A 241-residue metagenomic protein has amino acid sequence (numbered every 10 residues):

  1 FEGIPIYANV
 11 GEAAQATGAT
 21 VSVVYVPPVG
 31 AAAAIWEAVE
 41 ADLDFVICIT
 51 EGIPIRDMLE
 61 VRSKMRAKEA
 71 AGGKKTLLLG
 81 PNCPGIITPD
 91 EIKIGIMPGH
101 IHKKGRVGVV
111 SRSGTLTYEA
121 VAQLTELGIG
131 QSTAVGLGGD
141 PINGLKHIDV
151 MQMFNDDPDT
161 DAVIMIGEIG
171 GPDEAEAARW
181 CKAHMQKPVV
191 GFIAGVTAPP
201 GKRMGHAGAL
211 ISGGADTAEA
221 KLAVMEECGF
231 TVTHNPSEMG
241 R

Functional and structural regions predicted by a protein language model:
F1-R241: Catalytic-core regions of core metabolic enzymes, especially those transforming organic acids/acyl-group intermediates
